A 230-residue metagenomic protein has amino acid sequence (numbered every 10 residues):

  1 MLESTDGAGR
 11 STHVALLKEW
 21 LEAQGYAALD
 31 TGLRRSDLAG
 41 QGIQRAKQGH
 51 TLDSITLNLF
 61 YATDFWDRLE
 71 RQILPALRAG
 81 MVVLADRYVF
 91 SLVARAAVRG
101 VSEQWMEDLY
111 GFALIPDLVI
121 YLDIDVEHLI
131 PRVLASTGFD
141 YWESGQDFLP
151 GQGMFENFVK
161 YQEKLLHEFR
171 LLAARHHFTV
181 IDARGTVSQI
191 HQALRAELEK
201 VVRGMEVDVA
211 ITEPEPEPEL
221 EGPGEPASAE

Functional and structural regions predicted by a protein language model:
M1, V82-L84, F178: Residue-level preference for the first positions of well-ordered beta-strands
M1-L17: Walker A (P-loop) phosphate-binding motif
L2-E3, L122, A183: Catalytic metal- and UDP-sugar-binding loop of GT-A-like glycosyltransferases, i.e., residues flanking the conserved
K18, L134-E230: NTP-dependent small-molecule kinase module
Q24-L114: ATP-dependent small-molecule kinase phosphotransfer cores that center on conserved nucleotide phosphate-binding segments
L29, L118, T179-I181: Structural signal for short hydrophobic segments within the conserved structured cores of catalytic domains across
R35-D37, V89-F90, I124-I130, V187: Conserved nucleotide-binding/hydrolysis micro-motifs of P-loop NTPases
L92-K164: A glycine- and Lys/Arg-enriched "phosphate-lid" helix/loop adjacent to the NTP-binding pocket of small-molecule kinases
